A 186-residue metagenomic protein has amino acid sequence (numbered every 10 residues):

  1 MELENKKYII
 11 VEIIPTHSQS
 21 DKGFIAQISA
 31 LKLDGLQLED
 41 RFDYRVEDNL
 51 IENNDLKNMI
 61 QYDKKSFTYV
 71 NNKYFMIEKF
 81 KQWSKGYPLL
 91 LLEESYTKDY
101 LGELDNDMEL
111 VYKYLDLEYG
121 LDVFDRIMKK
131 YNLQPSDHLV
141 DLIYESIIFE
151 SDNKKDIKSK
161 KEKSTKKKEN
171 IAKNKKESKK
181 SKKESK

Functional and structural regions predicted by a protein language model:
M1-I9, K176-K179, K183-K186: N-terminal accessory regions of nucleic-acid-interacting proteins
E2-E103: Conserved non-catalytic scaffold segment of RNase H-like nuclease domains
V46-I60, K64-F67, Y112-S146: Active-site-proximal helix-loop-helix substrate-binding element of RNase H-like nuclease domains
K85-E103, G120-K168: Acidic, Mg2+-coordinating catalytic module of metal-dependent nucleases/exonucleases that use a two-metal-ion mechanism
E103-Y114: A short alpha->loop->secondary-structure connector
K161-E184: Intrinsically disordered, polybasic Lys/Arg-rich low-complexity tracts
